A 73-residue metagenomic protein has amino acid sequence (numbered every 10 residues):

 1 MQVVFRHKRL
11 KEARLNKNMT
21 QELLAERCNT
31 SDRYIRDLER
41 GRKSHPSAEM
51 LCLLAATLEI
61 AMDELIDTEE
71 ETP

Functional and structural regions predicted by a protein language model:
M1-N16: A short, Lys/Arg-rich alpha-helix, primarily the initiator
K8, N18-M19, P46-E49: Residue-level signal for the short linker/turn that defines the boundary of a DNA-recognition helix
L15, E26, A56: Alpha-helical residues within the helix-turn-helix
N18-D37: Short alpha-helical DNA-recognition segment
N29, E49-E64: DNA major-groove recognition helix of helix-turn-helix/homeodomain DNA-binding modules
E39, P46, M50, L58 (+1 more regions): DNA major-groove recognition helix of helix-turn-helix
E64-P73: Short amphipathic recognition helices of helix-turn-helix/homeodomain-type DNA-binding modules
